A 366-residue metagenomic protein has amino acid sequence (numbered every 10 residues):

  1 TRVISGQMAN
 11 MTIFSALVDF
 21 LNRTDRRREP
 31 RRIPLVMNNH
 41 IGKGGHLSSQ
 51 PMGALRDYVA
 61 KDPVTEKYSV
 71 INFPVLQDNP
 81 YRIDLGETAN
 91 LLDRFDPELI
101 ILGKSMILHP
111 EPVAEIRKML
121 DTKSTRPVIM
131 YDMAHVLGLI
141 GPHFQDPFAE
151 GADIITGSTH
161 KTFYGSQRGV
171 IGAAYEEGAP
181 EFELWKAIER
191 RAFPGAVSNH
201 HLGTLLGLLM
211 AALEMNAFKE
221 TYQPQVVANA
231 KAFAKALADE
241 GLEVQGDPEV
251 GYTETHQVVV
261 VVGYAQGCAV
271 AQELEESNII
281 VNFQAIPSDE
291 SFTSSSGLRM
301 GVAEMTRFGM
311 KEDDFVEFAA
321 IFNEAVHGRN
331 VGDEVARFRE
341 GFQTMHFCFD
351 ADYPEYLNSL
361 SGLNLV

Functional and structural regions predicted by a protein language model:
T1-V3, F73, D247, Q284: Conserved beta-strand termini and adjacent loop/short-helix elements that scaffold enzyme active sites in alpha/beta
I4-E243, V302-A303: Conserved PLP-enzyme active-site core in the AAT-like
P127-V128, S198-L202, K219-Q225, L237-V250 (+3 more regions): Flexible, glycine/charged-enriched surface loops at secondary-structure junctions
G157-T162, V270-E275, T306-A320: Short, basic, helix/turn surface patches
G169, V258, L298-M300: Well-ordered beta-strand positions enriched in small/hydrophobic/aromatic, beta-favoring residues
G207, A212, Q223, V227-Q272 (+2 more regions): Conserved small-domain helix->loop->beta segment predominantly found in fold-type I
A228, F292-V366: PLP-dependent enzyme catalytic core of the Aspartate aminotransferase-like
S277-V281, V326: A common structural junction motif
